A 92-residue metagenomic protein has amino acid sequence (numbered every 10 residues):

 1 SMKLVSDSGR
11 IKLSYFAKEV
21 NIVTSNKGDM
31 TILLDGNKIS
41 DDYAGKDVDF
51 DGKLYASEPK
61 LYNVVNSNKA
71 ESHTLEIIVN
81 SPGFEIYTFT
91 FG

Functional and structural regions predicted by a protein language model:
S1-G92: Non-globular targeting/processing and membrane-anchoring segments
